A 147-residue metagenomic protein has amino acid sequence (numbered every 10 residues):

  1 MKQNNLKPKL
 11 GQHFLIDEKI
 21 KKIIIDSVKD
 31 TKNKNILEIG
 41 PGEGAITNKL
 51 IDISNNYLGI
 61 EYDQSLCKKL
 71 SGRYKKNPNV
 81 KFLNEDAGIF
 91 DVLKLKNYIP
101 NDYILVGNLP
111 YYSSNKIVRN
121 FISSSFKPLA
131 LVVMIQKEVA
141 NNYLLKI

Functional and structural regions predicted by a protein language model:
M1-I147: Catalytic cores of RNA-modifying enzymes
